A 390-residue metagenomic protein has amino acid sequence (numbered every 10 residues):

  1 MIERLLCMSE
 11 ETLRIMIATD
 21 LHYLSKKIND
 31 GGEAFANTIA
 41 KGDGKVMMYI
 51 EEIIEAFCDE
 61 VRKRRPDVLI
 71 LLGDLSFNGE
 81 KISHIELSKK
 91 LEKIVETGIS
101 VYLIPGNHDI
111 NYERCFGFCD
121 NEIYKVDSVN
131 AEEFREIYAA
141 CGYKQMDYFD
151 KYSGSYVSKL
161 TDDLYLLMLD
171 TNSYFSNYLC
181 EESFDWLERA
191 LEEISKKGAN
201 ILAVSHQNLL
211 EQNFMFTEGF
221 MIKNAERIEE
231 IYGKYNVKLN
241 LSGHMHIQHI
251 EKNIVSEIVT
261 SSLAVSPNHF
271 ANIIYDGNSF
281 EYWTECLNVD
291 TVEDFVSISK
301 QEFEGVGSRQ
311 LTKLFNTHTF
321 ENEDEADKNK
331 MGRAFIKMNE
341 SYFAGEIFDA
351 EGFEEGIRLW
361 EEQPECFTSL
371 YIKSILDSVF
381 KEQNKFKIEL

Functional and structural regions predicted by a protein language model:
I2-H84, C180: N-terminal active-site segment of His-dependent metallophosphoesterases
I2-L13, V292-L390: Non-catalytic terminal accessory segments
L6-M16, S153-M168, K196, K252-E257 (+1 more regions): Beta-strand-turn-beta hairpins that frame and shape the catalytic cleft of phosphate-ester-processing enzymes
T12-S25, D163-S173, L202-V204, S256-S261 (+1 more regions): Active-site-proximal beta-strand elements of phosphoester/diester hydrolases
D20, D74, G106-N107, H206 (+1 more regions): Active-site glycine-centered loops adjacent to acidic/histidine catalytic or metal-binding residues that shape
V61-V68, S100, Y165-L167, Y174-S256 (+3 more regions): His/acidic metal-ligating clusters that form di-metal
E86-W186, N272, F280: Extended active-site neighborhood of metal-dependent phosphoesterases/phosphodiesterases
W283-E293: Short, solvent-exposed aromatic-acidic interface loops
